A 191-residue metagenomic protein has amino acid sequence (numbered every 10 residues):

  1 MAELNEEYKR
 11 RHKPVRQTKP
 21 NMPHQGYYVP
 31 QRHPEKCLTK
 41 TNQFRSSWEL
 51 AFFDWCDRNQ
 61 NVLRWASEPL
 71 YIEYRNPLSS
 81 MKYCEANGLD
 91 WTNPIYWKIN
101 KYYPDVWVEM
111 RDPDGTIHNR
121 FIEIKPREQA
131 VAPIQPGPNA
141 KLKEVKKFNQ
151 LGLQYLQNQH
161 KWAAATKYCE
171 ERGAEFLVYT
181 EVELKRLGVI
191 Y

Functional and structural regions predicted by a protein language model:
M1-Y191: Electrostatic, structured charged patches in enzyme active sites and in nucleic-acid/phosphate-binding
